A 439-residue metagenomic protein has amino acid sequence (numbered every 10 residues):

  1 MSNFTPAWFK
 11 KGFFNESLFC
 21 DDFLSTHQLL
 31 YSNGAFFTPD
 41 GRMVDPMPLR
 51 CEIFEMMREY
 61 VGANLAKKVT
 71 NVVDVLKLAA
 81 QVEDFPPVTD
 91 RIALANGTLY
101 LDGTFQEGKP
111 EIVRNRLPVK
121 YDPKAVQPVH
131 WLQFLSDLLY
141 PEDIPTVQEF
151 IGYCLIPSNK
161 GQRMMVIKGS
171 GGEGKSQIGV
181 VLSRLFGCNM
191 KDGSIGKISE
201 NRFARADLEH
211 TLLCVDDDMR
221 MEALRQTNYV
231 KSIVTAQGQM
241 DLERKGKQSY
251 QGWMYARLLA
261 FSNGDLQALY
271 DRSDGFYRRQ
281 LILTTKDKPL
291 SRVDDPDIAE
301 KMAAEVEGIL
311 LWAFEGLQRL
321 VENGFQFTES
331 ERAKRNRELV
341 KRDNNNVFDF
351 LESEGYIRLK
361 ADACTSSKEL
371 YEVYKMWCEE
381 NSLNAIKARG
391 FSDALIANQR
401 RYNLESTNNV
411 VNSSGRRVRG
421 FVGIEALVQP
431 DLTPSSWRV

Functional and structural regions predicted by a protein language model:
M1-V129, D137, M240, L266-Q267 (+3 more regions): N-terminal nucleic-acid engagement/recognition segments and initiation subdomains in replication, restriction
A7-F9, E59-A63, L138-D143, L266-Y270 (+3 more regions): Short, polar/flexible loop-turn hinges at active-site or ligand-entry regions and domain interfaces
L24-R42, M47-L49, I92-L212, L281-T284 (+5 more regions): P-loop NTPase catalytic core of nucleic-acid-dependent motor ATPases
E52, M56, I178-V181, T211 (+3 more regions): Alpha-helical scaffold elements adjacent to nucleotide-binding pockets in ATP/GTP-utilizing enzyme cores
A66, T70, V88, F186-C188 (+7 more regions): Positively charged interface segments
A204-Y250: Conserved nucleotide-sensing/catalytic segment adjacent to the nucleotide-binding pocket in NTP-handling enzymes
L212-V215, L258, S262: Conserved two-lobed SF2 helicase motor
A303-N345: Phosphate-handling catalytic cores of nucleic-acid transaction enzymes
